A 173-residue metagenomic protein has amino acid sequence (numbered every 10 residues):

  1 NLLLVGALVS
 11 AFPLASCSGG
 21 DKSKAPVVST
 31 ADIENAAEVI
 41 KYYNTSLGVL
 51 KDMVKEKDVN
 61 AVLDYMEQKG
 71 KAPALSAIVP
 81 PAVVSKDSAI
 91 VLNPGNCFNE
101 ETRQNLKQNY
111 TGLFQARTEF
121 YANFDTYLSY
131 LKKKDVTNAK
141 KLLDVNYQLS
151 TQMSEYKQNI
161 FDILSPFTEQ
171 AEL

Functional and structural regions predicted by a protein language model:
N1-L3: Bacterial N-terminal signal peptides that target proteins for export
P13-S16: C-terminal motif of bacterial Sec signal peptides marking the signal peptidase cleavage site
S18-G20: Bacterial signal peptide processing site
K22-A74, L143-Y147, L173: Immediate post-signal-peptide N-terminus of mature secreted/exported proteins
D52-K55, V59-L63, A122, T126-S129 (+3 more regions): Heptad-repeat coiled-coil alpha-helices
A77-V136, L143-N146: Long, amphipathic, charge-rich alpha-helical segments that form helical bundles/coiled-coils
F120, L143-L173: Extended amphipathic alpha-helical interaction segments
